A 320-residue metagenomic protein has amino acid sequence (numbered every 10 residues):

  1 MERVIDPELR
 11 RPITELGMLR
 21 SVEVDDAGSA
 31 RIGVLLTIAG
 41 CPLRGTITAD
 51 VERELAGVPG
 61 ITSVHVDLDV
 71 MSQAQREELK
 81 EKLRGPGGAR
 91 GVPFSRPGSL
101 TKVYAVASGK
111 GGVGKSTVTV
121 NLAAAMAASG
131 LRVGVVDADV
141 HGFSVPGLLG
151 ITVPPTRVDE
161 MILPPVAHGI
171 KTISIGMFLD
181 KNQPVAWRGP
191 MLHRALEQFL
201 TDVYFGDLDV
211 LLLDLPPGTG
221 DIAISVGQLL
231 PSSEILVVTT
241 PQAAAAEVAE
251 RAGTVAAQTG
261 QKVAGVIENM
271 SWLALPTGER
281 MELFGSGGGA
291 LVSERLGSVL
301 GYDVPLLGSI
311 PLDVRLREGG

Functional and structural regions predicted by a protein language model:
M1, L19, C41, L55 (+11 more regions): Residue-level signature of catalytic and energy-coupling elements of molecular machines, predominantly ATP/GTP-dependent
M1-R20: N-proximal, solvent-exposed amphipathic alpha-helical segments enriched in charged/polar residues
R3, V51, L79, R194 (+2 more regions): Conserved catalytic-core segment of NTP-binding enzymes
E15-D26, A30, T37, R44-A107 (+1 more regions): Extreme N-terminal, non-catalytic leader segments that precede Walker-type/kinase nucleotide-binding cores
A56, A123, A127, G227: Gly/Ala-rich phosphate-binding loop of Rossmann-like dinucleotide-binding domains, activating on the conserved
K102-V140, A249, G253: Walker A/P-loop phosphate-binding motif and the immediately C-terminal alpha-helix
G112-N121, G142-P146, L215-A223, A244-V248: Short glycine/serine/threonine-rich phosphate/pyrophosphate-binding segments that cradle anionic phosphate groups
M126-G189, H193-T201: Phosphate-binding loop that captures ATP/GTP phosphates
